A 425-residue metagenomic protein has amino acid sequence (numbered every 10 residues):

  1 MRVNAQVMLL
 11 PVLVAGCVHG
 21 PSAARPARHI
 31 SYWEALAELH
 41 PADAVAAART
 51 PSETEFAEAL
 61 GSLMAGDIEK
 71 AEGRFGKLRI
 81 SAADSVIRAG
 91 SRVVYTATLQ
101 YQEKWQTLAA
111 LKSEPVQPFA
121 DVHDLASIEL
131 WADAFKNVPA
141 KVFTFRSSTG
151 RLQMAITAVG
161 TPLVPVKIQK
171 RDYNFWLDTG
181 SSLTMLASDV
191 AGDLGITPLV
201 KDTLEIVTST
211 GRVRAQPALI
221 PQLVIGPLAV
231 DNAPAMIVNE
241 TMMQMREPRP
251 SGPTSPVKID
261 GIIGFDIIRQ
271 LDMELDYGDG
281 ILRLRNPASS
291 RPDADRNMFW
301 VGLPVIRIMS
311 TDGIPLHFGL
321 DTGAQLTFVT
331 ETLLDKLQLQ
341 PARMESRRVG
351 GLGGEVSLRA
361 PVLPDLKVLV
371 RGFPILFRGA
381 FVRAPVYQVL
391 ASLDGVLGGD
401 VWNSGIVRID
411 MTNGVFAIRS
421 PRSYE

Functional and structural regions predicted by a protein language model:
M1-Q6: Positively charged n-region of N-terminal signal peptides that target proteins for export
V7-G16: Bacterial N-terminal signal peptides
V18-E425: Pepsin/retropepsin-fold aspartyl endopeptidases
